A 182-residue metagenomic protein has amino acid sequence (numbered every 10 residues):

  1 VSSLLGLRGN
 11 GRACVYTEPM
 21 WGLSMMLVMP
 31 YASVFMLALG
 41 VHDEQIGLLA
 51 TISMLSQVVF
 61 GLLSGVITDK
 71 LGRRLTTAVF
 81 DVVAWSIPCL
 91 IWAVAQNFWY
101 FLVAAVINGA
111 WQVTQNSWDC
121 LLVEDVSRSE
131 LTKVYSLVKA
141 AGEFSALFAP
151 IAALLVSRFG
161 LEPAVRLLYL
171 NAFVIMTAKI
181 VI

Functional and structural regions predicted by a protein language model:
S2-S56: Helix-loop boundary and gating motifs at the non-cytosolic
P19, P88, W99-T114: Hydrophobic core of transmembrane alpha-helices in multi-pass small-molecule transporters, especially MFS/SLC-type
V34, A38, F148-Y169: Transmembrane alpha-helix termini and helix-breaking/packing motifs in multi-pass membrane transporters
M54-L62, A146-L147: Residue-level signature of mid-helix packing/kink "hotspots" within the transmembrane helices of 12-pass Major
F60-G72, S157: Helix-to-loop junctions at the C-terminal end of transmembrane segments in multipass secondary transporters
L75-L90: Structural signature of the two symmetry-related core transmembrane helices
S136-A153: Glycine-rich segments within core transmembrane alpha-helices of 12-TM secondary carriers
R166-I182: Symmetry-related core transmembrane helices of the 12-TM Major Facilitator Superfamily/SLC fold
